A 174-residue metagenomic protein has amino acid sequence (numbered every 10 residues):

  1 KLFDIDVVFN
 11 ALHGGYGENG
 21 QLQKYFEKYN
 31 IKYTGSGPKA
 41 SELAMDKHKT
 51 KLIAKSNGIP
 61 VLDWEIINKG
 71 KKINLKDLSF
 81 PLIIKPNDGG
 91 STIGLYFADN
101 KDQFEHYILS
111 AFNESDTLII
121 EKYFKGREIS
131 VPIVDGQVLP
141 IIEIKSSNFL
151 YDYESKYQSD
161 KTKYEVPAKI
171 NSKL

Functional and structural regions predicted by a protein language model:
K1, L62, I170-L174: Short, intrinsically disordered, charge-balanced linker/junction segments flanking boundaries in proteins
K1-T34, P38-K39, L43-M45, K49 (+2 more regions): ATP-binding N-terminal substructure of ATP-dependent carboxylate-amine bond-forming enzymes
L2-F3, L43-R127: Active-site nucleotide/adenylate-binding loops and adjacent lid/helix of ATP-dependent enzymes
G14, T92, S147-L150: Glycine-rich phosphate/pyrophosphate-binding beta-alpha loops
N19-Q21, I93-G94, S130: Short glycine-/acidic-enriched loop or helix-start segments at secondary-structure transitions that form or flank
D99-K173: Phosphate-binding site of ATP-dependent enzymes
